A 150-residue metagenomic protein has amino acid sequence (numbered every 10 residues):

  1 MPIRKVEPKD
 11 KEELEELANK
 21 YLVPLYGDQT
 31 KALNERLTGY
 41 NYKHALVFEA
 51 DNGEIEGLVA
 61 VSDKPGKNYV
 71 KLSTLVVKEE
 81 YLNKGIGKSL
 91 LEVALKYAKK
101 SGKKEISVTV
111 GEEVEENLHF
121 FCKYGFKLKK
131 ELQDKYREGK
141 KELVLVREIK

Functional and structural regions predicted by a protein language model:
M1, S73, K141-L143: Extracytoplasmic/periplasmic beta-strand context in beta-sandwich domains, especially the cupredoxin/COX2 CuA-binding
M1-K9, R147-K150: Conserved N-terminal entry element of GNAT/NAT acetyltransferase domains
K5-T74, K78-E80, L91-E92, Y97 (+1 more regions): Acetyl-CoA-dependent GNAT
E54, K78-E92, S101, E112-L118 (+1 more regions): Conserved glycine-rich acetyl-CoA-binding loop
K84, K88, G139-I149: Accessory recognition modules or surfaces
A98-V110: Conserved GNAT acetyl-CoA-binding A-motif
S107-G111, C122-L143: Conserved catalytic-core motifs of GNAT/GCN5-like acyltransferases
